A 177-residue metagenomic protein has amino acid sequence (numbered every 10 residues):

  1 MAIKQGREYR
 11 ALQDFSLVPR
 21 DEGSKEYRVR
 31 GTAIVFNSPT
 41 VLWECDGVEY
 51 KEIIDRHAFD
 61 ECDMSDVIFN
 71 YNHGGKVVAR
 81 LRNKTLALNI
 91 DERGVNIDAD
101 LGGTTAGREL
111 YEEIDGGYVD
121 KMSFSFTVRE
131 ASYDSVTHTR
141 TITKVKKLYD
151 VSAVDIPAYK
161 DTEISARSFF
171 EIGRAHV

Functional and structural regions predicted by a protein language model:
M1-R174: Signature of dsDNA virion morphogenesis modules
